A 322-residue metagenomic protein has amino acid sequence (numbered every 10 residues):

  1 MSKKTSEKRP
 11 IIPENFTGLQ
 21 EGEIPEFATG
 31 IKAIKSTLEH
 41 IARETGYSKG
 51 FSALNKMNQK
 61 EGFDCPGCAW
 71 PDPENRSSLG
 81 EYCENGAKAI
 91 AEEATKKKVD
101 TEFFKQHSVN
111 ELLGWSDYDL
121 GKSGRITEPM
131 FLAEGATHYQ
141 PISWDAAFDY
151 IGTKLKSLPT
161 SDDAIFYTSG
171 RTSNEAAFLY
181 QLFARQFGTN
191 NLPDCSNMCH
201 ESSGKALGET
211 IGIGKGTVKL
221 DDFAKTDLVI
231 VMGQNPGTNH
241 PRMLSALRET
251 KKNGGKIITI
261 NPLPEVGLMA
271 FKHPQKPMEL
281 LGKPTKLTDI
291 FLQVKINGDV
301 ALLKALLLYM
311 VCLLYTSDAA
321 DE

Functional and structural regions predicted by a protein language model:
S2-L313: N-terminal export/assembly segments and adjacent metallocofactor-ligating motifs of anaerobic energy-metabolism
Y315-E322: Conserved small/polar residues in nucleotide/adenosyl-binding loops
